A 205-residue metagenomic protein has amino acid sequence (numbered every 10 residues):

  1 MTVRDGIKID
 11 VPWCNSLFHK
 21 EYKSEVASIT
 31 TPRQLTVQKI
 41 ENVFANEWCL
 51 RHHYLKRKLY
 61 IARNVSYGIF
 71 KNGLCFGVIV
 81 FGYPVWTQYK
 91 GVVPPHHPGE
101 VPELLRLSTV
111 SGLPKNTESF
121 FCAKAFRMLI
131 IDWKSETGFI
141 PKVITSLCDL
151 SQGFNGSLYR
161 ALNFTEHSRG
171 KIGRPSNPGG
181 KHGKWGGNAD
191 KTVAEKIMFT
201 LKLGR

Functional and structural regions predicted by a protein language model:
G6-C14, L35: A positional "C-terminalness" feature that preferentially activates on distal terminal regions of long, nucleic
L17-I61: Short amphipathic alpha-helix that is part of the acyltransferase structural core
S28-T30, V78, K115: Compositionally biased, charged N-terminal/linker segments
T31, V43, C75, H96-P98 (+1 more regions): A short, polar/charged loop/turn motif at coil->beta-strand junctions and beta-hairpin connectors
T36-K39, R63, G82-V193, M198: Acyl-donor binding region in acyl/amide transferases
C49, R63-Y83: Conserved beta-hairpin
T200-R205: Short beta-strand-to-coil "C-cap" segments at the C-terminal boundary of structured domains/repeats, marking
